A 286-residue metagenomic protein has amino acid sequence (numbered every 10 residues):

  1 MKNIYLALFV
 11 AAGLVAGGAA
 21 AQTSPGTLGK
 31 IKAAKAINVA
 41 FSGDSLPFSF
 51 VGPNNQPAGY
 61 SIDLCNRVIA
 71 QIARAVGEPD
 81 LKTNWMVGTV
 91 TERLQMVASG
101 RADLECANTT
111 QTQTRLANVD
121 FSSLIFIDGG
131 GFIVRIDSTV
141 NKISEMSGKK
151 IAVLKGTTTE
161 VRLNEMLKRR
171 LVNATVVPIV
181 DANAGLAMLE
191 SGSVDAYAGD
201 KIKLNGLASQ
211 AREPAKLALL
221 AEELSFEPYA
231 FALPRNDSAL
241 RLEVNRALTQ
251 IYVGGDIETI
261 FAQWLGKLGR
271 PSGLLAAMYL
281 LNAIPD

Functional and structural regions predicted by a protein language model:
Q22-E105: Extracytoplasmic small-molecule ligand-binding "clamshell" domains of the periplasmic binding protein/Venus flytrap
Q22-T23, T159-V177, A215-L219, L248-D286: Ligand-binding clefts/hinges and TM-proximal coupling segments of bilobed small-molecule sensing domains
S24, E78-Q95, S138, V176-A187 (+1 more regions): Short helix-initiation/N-cap motifs at beta->coil->alpha
G43, F126-D137, K201, A208-T249 (+1 more regions): Periplasmic-binding protein-like
G59-Q71, D137, S144-E145, K149-T158 (+2 more regions): Extended ligand-binding regions for polar small-molecule ligands
N66, A70, G77-E145, L281-P285: Acidic, polar ligand-binding/catalytic clefts
N66-K82, T159-P178, A208-E213: Ligand-binding cleft/hinge of the Venus flytrap
T91-E92, C106-A117, R162-R169, A187-S225: A ligand-binding cleft/hinge motif common to bilobed small-molecule-binding domains
